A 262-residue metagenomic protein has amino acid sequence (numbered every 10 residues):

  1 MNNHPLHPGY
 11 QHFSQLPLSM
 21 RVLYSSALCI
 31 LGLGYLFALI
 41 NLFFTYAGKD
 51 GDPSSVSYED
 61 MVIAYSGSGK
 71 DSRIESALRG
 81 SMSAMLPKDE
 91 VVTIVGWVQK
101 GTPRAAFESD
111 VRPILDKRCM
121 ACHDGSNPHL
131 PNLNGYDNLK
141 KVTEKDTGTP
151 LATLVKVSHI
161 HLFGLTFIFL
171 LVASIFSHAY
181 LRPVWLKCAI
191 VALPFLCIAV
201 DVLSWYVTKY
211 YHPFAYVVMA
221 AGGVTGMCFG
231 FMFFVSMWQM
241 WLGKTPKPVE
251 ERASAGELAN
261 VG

Functional and structural regions predicted by a protein language model:
N2-K49: Hydrophobic secretory-pathway targeting helix
L31-A38, P194-W205, T225-Q239: Helical transmembrane-bundle signal
L42-G96, G164: Periplasmic c-type cytochrome electron-transfer domains
F44-S68, N127-V157, W185: Gly/Gly-Pro-rich "capping" loops immediately C-terminal to redox-active cysteine motifs in periplasmic/lumenal
A84-A105, F176-Y180, L203-V207, Y211 (+1 more regions): C-terminal capping alpha-helices of c-type cytochrome domains
I94, I114-N127: The canonical Cys-X-X-Cys-His
I168-L203: Juxtamembrane interface at the cytosolic side of transmembrane helices
T245-G262: Short, highly charged, low-complexity non-transmembrane loops/tails of multi-pass membrane proteins
